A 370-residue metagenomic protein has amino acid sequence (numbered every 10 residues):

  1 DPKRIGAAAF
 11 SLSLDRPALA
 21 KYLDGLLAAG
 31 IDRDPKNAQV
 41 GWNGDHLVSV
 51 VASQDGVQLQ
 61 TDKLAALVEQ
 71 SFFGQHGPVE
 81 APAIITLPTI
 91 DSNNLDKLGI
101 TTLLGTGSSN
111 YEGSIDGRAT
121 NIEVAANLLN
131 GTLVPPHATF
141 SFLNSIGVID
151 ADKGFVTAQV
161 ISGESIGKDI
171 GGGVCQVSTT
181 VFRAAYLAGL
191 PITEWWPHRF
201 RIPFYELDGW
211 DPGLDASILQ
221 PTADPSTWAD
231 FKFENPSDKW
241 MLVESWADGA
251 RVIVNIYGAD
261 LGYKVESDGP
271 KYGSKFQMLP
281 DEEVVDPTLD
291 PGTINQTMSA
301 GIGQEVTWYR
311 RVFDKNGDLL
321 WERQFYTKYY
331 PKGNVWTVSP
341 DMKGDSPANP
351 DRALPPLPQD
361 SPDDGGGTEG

Functional and structural regions predicted by a protein language model:
D1-G370: Well-ordered beta-sheet/strand-loop patches within structured domains
